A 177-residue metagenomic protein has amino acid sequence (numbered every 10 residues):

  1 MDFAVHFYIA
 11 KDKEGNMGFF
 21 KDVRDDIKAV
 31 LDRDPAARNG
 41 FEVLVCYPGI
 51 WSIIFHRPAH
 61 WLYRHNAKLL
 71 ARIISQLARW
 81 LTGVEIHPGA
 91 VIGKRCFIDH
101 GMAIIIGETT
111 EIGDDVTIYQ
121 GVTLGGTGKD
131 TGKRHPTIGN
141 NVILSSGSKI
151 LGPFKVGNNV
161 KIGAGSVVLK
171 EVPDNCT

Functional and structural regions predicted by a protein language model:
M1-T82: Terminal amphipathic alpha-helical/low-complexity segments used for targeting or macromolecular assembly
R79-T177: Structural signal for interior beta-strand "rungs" in well-ordered beta-sheet cores of soluble enzyme domains
